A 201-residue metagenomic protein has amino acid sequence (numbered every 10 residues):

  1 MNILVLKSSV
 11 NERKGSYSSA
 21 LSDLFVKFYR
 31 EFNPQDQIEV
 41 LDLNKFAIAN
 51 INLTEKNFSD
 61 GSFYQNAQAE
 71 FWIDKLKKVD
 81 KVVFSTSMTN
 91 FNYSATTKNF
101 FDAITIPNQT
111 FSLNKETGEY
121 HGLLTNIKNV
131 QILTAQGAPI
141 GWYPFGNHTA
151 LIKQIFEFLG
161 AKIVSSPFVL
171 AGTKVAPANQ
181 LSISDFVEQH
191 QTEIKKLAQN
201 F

Functional and structural regions predicted by a protein language model:
M1-Q109, I163-S165, L181-S184, E188-F201: N-terminal beta1-alpha1-beta2 submodule of the flavodoxin-like/Rossmannoid cofactor-binding fold
F32-N33, A95-T96, D102-F201: FMN-binding flavodoxin-like domain, especially the glycine-rich phosphate-binding loop
